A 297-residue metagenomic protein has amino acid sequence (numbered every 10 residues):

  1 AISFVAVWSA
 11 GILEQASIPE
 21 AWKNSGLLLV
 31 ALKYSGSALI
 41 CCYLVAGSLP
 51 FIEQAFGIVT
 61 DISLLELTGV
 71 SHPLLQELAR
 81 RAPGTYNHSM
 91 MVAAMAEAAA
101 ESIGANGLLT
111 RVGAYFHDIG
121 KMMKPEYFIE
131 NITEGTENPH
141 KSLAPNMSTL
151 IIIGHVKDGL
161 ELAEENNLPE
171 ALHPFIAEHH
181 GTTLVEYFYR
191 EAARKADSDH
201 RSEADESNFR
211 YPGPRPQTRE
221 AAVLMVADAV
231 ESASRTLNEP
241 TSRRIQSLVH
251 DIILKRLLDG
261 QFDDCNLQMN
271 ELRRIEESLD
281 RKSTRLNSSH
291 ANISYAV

Functional and structural regions predicted by a protein language model:
A1-A79, P83: Generic detector of multi-pass transmembrane helix bundles and their immediately adjacent loops in polytopic membrane
I2-F4, L27-K33, G69-V70, L109-I119 (+3 more regions): A glycine-rich phosphate-binding loop feature that marks nucleotide/adenosyl-phosphate handling sites
V5-A6, E203, S294: Non-catalytic regulatory/linker segments of enzymes
L27, A31, S35-G36, I40 (+7 more regions): Non-transmembrane, amphipathic alpha-helical segments
L75-H88, A93-S242, Q246, K255 (+1 more regions): Divalent metal-dependent catalytic cores for phosphoryl transfer on phosphate-bearing substrates
D259-R281: Cytosolic regulatory/linker segments at or just downstream of nucleotide-handling modules in signal-transduction
L286-V297: Single conserved hydrophobic/aromatic residue that forms the stacking wall/gate of nucleotide- or nucleobase-binding
